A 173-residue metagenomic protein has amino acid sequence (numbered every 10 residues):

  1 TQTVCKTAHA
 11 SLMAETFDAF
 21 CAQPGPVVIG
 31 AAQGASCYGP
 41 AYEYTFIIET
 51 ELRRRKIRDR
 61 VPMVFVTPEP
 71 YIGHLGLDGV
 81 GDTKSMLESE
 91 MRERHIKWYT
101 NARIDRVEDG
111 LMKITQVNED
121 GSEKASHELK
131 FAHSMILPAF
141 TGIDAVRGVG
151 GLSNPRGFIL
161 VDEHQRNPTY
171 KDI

Functional and structural regions predicted by a protein language model:
T1-C21, K130-I173: FAD-site-proximal beta/loop scaffold in flavoenzymes
T1-E43, I47-K56, G121-K124, M135: FAD-binding core/adjacent interface of flavoenzyme oxidoreductases
A8, G39, E43, D82 (+2 more regions): Conserved active-site and cofactor/substrate-binding residues in soluble primary-metabolism enzymes
P26, R60-M63, D172: Residues at the starts of beta-strands that form the adenosine-phosphate
T50-V161: A Rossmann-like FAD-binding core segment of flavoenzymes
